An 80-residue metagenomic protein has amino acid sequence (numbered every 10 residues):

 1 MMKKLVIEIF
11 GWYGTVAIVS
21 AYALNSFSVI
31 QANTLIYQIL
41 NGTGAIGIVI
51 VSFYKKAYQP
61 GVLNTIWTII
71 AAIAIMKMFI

Functional and structural regions predicted by a protein language model:
M1-A21, V29: Alpha-helical transmembrane segments and their cytosolic membrane-interface
F10, A17, L24, L40-T43 (+2 more regions): Hydrophobic residues within membrane-embedded alpha-helical segments of Major Facilitator Superfamily
F27-A32, Y54-Y58, I80: Membrane-interface helix caps and helix-loop-helix hairpins in membrane proteins
V29-G42: Structural signature of hydrophobic alpha-helical transmembrane segments
G47-L63: Membrane-helix boundary connector in multi-pass membrane proteins
Q59-I73: Juxtamembrane/interfacial segments around transmembrane helices
A72-I80: Juxtamembrane boundary at the C-terminal end of a transmembrane helix
